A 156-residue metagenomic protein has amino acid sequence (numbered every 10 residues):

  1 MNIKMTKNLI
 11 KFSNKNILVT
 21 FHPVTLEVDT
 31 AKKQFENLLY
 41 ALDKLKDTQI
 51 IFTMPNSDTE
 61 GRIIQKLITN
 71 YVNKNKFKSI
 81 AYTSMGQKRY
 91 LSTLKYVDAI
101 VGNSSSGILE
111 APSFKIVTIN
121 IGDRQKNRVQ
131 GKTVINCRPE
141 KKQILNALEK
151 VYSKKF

Functional and structural regions predicted by a protein language model:
M1-F156: Nucleotide-activated sugar donor-binding and catalytic core shared by glycosyltransferases and related lipid-linked
